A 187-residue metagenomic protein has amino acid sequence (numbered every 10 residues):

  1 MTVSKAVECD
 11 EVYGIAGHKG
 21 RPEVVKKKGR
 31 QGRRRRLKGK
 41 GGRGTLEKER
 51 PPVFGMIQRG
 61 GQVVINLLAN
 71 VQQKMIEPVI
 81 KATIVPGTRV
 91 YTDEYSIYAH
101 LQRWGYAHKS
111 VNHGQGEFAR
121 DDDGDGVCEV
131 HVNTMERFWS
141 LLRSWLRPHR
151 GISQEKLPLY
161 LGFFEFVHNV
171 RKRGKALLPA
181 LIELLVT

Functional and structural regions predicted by a protein language model:
M1-T187: Residue-level recognition of single "structural anchor" positions that define or cap local secondary structure
